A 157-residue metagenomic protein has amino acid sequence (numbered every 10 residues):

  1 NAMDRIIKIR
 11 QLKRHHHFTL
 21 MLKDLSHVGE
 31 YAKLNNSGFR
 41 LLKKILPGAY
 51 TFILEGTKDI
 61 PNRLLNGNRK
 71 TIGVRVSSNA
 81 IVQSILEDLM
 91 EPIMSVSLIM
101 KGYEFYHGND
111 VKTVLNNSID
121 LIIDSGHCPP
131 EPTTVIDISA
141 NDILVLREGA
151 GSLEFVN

Functional and structural regions predicted by a protein language model:
N1-N157: Active-site-adjacent structural elements in enzyme catalytic cores
